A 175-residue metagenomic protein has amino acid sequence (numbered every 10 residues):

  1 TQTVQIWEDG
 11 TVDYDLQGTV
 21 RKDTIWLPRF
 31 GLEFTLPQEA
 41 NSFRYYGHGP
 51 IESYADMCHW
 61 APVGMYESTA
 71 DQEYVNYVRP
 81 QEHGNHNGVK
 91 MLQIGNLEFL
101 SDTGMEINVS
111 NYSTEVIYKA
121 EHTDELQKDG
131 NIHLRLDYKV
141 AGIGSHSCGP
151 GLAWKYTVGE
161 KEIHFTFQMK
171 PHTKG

Functional and structural regions predicted by a protein language model:
T1-G175: Beta-strand/loop-rich accessory regions of lumenal/periplasmic or secreted enzymes, predominantly carbohydrate-active
